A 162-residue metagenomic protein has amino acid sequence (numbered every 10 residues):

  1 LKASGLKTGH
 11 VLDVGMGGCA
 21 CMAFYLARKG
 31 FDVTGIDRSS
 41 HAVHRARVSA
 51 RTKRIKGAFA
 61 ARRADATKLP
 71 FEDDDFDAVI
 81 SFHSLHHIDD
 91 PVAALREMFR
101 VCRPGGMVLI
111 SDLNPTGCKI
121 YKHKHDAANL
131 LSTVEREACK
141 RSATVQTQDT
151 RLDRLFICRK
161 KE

Functional and structural regions predicted by a protein language model:
L1-T8: Conserved alpha-helix/loop element of class I SAM-dependent methyltransferases that forms part of the SAM/SAH-binding
L12, G17-K68: Class I SAM-dependent methyltransferase SAM/SAH-binding core
V33, V108-L109: A short hydrophobic/small-residue beta-strand
T67-A78: A short acidic, Gly/Pro-enriched loop at the edge of an enzyme's catalytic core that lines a small-molecule cofactor
A78-D89: A short SAM/SAH-binding and catalytic strip from SAM-dependent methyltransferases
D89-A93, C118: Short N-terminal helix/helix-N-cap motif within the alpha/beta-hydrolase-1
V92-P104: A short glycine-rich, Lys/Arg-flanked "PGG" loop and its adjoining helix->strand segment in the class I
L109-I157: C-terminal alpha-helical "lid/dimerization" subdomain adjacent to the S-adenosyl-L-methionine
